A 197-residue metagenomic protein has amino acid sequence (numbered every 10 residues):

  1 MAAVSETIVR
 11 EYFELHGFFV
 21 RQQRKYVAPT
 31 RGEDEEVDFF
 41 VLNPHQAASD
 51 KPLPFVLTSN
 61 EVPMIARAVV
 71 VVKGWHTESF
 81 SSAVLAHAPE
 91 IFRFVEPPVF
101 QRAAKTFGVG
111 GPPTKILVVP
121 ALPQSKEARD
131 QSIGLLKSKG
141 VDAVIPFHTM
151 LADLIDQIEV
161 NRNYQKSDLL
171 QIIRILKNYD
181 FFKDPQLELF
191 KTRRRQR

Functional and structural regions predicted by a protein language model:
M1-E36, V41-R197: Intrinsically disordered, low-complexity Ser/Thr/Pro/Gly-rich regulatory segments
